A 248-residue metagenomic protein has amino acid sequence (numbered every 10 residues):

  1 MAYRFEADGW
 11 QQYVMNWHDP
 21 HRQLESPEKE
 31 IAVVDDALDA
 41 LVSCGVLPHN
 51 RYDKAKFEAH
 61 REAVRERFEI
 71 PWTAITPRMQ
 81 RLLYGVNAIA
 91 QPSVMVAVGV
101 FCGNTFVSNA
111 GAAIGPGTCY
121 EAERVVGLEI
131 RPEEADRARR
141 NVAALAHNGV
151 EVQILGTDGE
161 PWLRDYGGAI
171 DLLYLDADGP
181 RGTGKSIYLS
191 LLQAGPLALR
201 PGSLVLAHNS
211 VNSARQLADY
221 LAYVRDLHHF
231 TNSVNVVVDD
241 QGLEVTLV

Functional and structural regions predicted by a protein language model:
M1-V248: A short alpha-helical cap/connector motif
